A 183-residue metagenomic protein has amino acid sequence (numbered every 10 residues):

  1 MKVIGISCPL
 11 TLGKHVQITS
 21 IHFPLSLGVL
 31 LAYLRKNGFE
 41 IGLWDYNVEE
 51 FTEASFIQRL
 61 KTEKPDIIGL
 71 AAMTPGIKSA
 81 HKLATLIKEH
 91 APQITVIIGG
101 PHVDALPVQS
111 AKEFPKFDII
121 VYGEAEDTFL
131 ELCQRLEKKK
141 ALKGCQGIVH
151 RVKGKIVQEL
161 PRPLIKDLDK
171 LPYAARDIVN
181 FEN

Functional and structural regions predicted by a protein language model:
M1-S7: N-terminal hydrophobic or amphipathic helices/low-complexity stretches enriched in small/hydrophobic/Pro/Gly
K2, S26, Y33-D167: Glycine-rich beta-alpha loop elements in corrinoid/cobalamin-binding modules across cobalamin-dependent enzymes
S7-G13: Short polar catalytic/cofactor-binding loops
G13-K14, K78, L130, F181: Glycine/Thr-rich phosphate-binding loops of Rossmann-like dinucleotide-binding domains
G13-V16, T52-A54: A short, acidic/glycine-rich surface segment
K14-L27: Glycine- and acidic-residue-enriched helix-capping/strand-helix junction motifs
Q17-I18, P161-R162, L171: Short aromatic-enriched loop/helix-cap "lid" or pocket-rim segments at secondary-structure transitions that line
H22, D169-N183: Radical SAM [4Fe-4S] cluster-binding motif and immediate context
